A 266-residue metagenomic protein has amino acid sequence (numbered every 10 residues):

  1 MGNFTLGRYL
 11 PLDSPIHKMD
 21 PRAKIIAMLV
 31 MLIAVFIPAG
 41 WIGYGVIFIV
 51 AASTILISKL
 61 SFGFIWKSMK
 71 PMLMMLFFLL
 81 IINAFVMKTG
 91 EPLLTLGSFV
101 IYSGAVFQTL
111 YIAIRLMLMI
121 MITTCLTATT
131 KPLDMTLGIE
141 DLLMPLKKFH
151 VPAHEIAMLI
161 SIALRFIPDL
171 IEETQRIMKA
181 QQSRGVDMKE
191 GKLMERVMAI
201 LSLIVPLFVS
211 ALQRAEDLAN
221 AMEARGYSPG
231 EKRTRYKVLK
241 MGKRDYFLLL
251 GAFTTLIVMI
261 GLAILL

Functional and structural regions predicted by a protein language model:
M1-W41, I47-S58, D141-V151, E155-M158 (+2 more regions): Transmembrane alpha-helix interface motif
D13, F36, L60-F64, L96 (+4 more regions): Membrane-helix interfacial "entry" motifs
K24, G63-L73, L248: Alpha-helical transmembrane segments and their helix-start/interface "positive-inside/aromatic belt" motifs in integral
I49-L56, M69-F77: Small-residue-enriched core segments of transmembrane alpha-helices in multipass membrane transport and channel
F62, W66, K70, F107-Y111 (+1 more regions): Alpha-helical membrane-interface segments at transmembrane helix boundaries
S68-L76, A113, M117, L207 (+3 more regions): Loop-to-transmembrane-helix entry motif
M72-V186, L193: Juxtamembrane/interface alpha-helical elements of multi-pass membrane proteins
